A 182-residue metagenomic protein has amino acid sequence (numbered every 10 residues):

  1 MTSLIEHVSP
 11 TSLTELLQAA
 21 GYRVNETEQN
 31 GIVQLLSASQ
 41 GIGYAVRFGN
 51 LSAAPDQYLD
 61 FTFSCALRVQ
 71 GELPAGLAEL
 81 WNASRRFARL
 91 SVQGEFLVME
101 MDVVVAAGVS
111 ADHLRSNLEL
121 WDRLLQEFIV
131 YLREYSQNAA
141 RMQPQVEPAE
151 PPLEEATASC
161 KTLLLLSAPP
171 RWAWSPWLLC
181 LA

Functional and structural regions predicted by a protein language model:
M1-G43, V92: Charge-rich, low-complexity N-terminal segments
M1-T14, A66-L73, N138-Q145: Short, basic/low-complexity N-terminal boundary segments at the transition from targeting/disordered tails
A38-E72: Long, continuous compositionally biased terminal/linker segments
Y58-E100: Short, internal acidic amphipathic alpha-helical interface segments that mediate docking to partner proteins
G94-E119, V130-Q137: Well-ordered alpha/beta subsegment
L132-A182: Short, highly charged C-terminal tails/helix-capping segments
